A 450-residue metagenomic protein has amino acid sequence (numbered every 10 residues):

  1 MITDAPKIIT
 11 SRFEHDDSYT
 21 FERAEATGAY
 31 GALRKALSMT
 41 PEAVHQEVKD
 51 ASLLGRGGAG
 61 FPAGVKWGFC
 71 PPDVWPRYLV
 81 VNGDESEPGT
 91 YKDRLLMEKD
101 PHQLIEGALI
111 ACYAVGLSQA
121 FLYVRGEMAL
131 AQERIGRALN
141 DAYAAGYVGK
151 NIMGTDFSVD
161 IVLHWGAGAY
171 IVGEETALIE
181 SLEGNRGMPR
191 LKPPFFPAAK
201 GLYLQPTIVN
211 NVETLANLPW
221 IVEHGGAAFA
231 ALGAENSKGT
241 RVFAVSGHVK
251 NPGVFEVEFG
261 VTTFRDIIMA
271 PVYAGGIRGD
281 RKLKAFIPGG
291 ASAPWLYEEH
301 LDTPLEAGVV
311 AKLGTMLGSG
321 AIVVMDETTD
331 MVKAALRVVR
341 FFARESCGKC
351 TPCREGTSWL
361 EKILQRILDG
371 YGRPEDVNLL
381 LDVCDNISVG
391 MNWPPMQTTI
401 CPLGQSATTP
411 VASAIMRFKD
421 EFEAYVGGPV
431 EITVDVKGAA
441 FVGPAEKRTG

Functional and structural regions predicted by a protein language model:
M1-R186, G450: Iron-sulfur-cluster electron-transfer modules
G31-D50, W75-R77, G83, K92-M97 (+4 more regions): Ferredoxin-type iron-sulfur electron-transfer modules in oxidoreductases and energy-metabolism complexes
A32, V80, F121-Y123, V162 (+13 more regions): Structured core elements
A59, G64-W67, T90-D93, Q132-R137 (+8 more regions): Short acidic, glycine/serine/threonine-rich loops at helix termini
S86-G89, E127-Q132, A169-V172, L178 (+9 more regions): Flexible loop/turn segments at secondary-structure boundaries
G107-A111, G260-R278: Short amphipathic, charge-patterned alpha-helical segments
Q132-F259: Hydrophobic alpha-helical positions that pack around
V249, P271-Y273, R278-T303: Short acidic beta-strand-loop surface patches of small beta-rich interaction domains
